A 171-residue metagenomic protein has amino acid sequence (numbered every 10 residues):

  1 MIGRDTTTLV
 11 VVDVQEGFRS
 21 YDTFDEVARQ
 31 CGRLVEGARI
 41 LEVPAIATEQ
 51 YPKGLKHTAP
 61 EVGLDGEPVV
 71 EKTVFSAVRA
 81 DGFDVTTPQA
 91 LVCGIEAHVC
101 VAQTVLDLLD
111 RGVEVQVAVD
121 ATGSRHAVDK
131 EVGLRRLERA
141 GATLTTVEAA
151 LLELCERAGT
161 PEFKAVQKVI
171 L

Functional and structural regions predicted by a protein language model:
M1-R79, P88, E114, E131-T143 (+1 more regions): Active-site acidic carboxylates
V12, I95, V119: Active-site flanking residues adjacent to catalytic metal/cofactor-binding acidic residues
Y21, A102-T104, V128, L154: Short, function-defining helix-loop hinge/capping sites that tune catalysis or transport
Y51, E96, A121: Residue-level signal for short, function-critical loop segments
E71-R111: Internal catalytic-core helix/loop-beta-alpha segment that presents or stabilizes conserved functional determinants
S76-A77, V99, T122-A127, L151-L152: Short gly/pro/ser/thr-enriched loop/turn and capping motifs at secondary-structure boundaries
L91, V113-A127: A short glycine-rich beta-strand->turn/loop micro-motif centered on a GG-aromatic cluster
